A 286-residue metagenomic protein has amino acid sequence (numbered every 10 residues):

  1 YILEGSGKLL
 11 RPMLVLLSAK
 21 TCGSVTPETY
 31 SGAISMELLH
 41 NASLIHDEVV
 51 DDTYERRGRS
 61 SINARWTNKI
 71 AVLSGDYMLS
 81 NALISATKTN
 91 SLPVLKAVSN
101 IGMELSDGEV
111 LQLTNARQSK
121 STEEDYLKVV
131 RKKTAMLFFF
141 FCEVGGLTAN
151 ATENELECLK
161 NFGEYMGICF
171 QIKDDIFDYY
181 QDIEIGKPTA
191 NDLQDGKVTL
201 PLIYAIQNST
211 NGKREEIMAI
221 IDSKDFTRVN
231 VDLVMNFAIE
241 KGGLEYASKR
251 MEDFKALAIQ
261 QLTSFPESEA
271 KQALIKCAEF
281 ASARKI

Functional and structural regions predicted by a protein language model:
Y1-I286: All-alpha prenyltransferase/terpene-synthase fold signal
